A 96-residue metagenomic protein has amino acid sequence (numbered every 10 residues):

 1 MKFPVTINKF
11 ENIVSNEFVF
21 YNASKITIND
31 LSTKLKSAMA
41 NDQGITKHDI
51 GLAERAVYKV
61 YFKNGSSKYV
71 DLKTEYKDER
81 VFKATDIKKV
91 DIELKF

Functional and structural regions predicted by a protein language model:
M1-I13, I87-V90: N-terminal domain-start interaction segment
F3, G65-Y76: Short amphipathic beta-strand/extended segments with alternating polar/hydrophobic composition
T6-K68: Mature extracytoplasmic domains of secretory-pathway proteins
L72-D86, D91-K95: Short, exposed beta-strand-loop hairpins at the edges of beta-sheets in extracellular/periplasmic proteins
